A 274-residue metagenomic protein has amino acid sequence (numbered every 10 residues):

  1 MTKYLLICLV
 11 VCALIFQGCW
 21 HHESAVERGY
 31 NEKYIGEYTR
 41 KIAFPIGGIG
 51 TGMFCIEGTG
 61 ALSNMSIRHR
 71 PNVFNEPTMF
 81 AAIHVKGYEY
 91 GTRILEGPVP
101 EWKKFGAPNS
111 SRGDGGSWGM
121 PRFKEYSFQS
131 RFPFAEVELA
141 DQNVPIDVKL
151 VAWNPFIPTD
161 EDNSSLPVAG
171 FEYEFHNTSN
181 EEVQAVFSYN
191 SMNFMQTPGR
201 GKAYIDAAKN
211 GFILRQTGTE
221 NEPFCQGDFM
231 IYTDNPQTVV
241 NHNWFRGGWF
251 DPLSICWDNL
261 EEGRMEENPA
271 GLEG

Functional and structural regions predicted by a protein language model:
Y4-A13: Sec-dependent N-terminal signal peptides
Q17-G18: C-terminal motif of bacterial Sec signal peptides marking the signal peptidase cleavage site
H22-V99: Beta-strand-rich N-terminal accessory domains
R40, I49, M79, R131-P133 (+2 more regions): Residues that flank catalytic or metal-binding motifs in active/ligand-binding sites
F54-G58, N64-R68, I94-E96, A107 (+3 more regions): Short, solvent-exposed loop/turn and secondary-structure capping segments
P77-G87, T92, E96-S111, A135-V137 (+2 more regions): Short polybasic amphipathic segments
K103-V168, F245-G274: Extended, loop-rich substrate-binding clefts of extracytoplasmic carbohydrate-active enzymes
P155-E262: Polysaccharide-binding surfaces and accessory modules of carbohydrate-active proteins
